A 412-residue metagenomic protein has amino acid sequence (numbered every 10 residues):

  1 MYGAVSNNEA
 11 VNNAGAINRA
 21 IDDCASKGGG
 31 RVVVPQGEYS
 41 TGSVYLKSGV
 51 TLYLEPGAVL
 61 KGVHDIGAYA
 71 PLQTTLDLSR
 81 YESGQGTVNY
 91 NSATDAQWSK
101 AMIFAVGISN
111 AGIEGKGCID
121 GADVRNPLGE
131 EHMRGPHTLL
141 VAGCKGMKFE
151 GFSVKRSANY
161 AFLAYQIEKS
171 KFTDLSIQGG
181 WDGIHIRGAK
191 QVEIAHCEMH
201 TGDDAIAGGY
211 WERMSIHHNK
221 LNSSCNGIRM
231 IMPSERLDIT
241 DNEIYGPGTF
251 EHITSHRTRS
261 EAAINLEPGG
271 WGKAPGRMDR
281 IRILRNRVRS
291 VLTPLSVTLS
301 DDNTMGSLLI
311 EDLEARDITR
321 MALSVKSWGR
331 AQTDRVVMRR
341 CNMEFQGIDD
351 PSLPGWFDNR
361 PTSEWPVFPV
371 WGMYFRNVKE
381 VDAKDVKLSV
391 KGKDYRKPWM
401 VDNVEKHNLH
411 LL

Functional and structural regions predicted by a protein language model:
M1-L412: Extracellular/periplasmic carbohydrate-active domains that bind, remodel, or depolymerize complex polysaccharides
